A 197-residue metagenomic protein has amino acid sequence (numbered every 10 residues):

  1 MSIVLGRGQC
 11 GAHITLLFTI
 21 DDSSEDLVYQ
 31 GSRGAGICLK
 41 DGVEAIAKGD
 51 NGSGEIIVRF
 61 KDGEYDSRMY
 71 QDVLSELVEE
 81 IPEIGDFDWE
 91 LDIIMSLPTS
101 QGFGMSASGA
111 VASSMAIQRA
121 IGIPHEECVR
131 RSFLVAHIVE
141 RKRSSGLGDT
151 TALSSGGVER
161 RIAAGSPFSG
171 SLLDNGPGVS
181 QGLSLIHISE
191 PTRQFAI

Functional and structural regions predicted by a protein language model:
M1-S100: ATP-binding N-lobe of GHMP and related small-molecule kinases
R7, L17, E44-I46, T150 (+2 more regions): Conserved hydrophobic/aromatic beta-strand scaffold that supports enzyme active sites
T19, K40-V43, S108, V158 (+1 more regions): Short capping/connector residues at structural and topological boundaries
G63, S166-P167, H187-I188: A short, sequence-level motif marking secondary-structure junctions
M69, V73, A112, H187: Charged catalytic carboxylate motif
I84-G170: Gly/Ser-rich oxyanion-binding loop with an adjacent helix/lid that shapes the negatively charged ligand pocket
F168-G182: Acidic/histidine-enriched ion/cofactor-binding microenvironments in catalytic or ligand-binding pockets
I186-I197: Single conserved hydrophobic/aromatic residue that forms the stacking wall/gate of nucleotide- or nucleobase-binding
